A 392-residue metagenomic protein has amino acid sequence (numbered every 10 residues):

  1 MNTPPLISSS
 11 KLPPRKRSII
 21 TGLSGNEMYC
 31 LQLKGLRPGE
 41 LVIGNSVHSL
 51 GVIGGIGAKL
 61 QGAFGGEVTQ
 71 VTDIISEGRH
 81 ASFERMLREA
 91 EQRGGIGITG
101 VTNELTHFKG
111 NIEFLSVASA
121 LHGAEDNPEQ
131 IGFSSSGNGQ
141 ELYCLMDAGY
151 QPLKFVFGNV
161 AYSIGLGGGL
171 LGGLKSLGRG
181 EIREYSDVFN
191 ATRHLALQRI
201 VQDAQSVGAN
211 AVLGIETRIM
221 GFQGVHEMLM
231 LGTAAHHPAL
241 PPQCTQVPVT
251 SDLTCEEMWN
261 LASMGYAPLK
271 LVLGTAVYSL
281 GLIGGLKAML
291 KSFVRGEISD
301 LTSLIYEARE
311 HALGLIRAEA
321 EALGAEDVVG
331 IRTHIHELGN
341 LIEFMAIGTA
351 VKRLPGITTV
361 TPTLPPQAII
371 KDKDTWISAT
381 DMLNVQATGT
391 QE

Functional and structural regions predicted by a protein language model:
M1-V71, H107-Y185, M228-L301, T349-E392: Intrinsic disorder/low-complexity detector
P13, T21, N26-E27, F83 (+9 more regions): Sparse, context-dependent recognition of short Cys/His-centered cofactor- or disulfide-binding micro-motifs
G44-N45, V101-E104, N159, G214-R218 (+2 more regions): Generic short beta-strand segments
A58-V101, G172-E216, V272, L286-I331: Short, well-ordered alpha-helical segments
G78-A81, R85-N127, D203-A209, G214-A239: Hydrophobic, ordered structural segments
H336-L341: C-terminal/domain-terminus segments
F344-A346: Short secondary-structure boundary/capping segments
